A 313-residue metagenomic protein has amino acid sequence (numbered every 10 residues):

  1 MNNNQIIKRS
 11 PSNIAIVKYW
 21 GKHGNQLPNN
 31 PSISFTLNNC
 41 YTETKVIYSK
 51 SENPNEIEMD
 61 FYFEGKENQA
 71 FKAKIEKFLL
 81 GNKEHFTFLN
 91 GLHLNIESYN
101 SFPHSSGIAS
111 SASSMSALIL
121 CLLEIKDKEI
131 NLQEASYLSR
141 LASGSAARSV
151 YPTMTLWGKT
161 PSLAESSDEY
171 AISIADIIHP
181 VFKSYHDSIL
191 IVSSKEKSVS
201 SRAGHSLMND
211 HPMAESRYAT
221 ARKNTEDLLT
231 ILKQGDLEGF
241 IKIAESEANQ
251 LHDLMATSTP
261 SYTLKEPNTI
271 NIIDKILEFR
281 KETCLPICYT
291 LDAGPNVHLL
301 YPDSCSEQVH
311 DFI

Functional and structural regions predicted by a protein language model:
M1-S106, L120-I130, F312: ATP-binding N-lobe of GHMP and related small-molecule kinases
Q5-A15, G21-N25, I47-S49, I177-I313: C-terminal nucleotide
L37-N39, V150-P152, K183-Y185, G294: Short, solvent-exposed loop/turn segments at the edges of secondary structure
K66-A70, S110, M213-S216: Short alpha-helix boundary/capping segments
E67-K74, S114, N131, N268 (+1 more regions): Short amphipathic alpha-helical segments
K77-G81, A147-K159, K223-E226, I231: Charged/polar, low-hydrophobicity segments characteristic of intrinsically disordered regions and flexible loops
E84, F88-P180: Gly/Ser-rich oxyanion-binding loop with an adjacent helix/lid that shapes the negatively charged ligand pocket
